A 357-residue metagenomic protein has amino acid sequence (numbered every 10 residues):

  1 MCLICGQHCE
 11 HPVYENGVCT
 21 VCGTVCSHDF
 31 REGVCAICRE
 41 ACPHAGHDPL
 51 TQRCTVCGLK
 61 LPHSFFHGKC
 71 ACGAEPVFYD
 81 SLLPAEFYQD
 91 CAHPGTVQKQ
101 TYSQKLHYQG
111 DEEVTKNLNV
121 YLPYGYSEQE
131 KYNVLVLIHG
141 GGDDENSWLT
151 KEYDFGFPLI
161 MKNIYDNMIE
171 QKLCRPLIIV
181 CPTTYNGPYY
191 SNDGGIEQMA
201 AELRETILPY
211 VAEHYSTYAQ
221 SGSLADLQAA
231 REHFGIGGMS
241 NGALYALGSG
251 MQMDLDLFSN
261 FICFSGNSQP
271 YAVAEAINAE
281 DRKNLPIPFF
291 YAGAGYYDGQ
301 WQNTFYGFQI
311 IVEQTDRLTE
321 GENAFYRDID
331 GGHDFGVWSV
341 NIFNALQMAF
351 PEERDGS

Functional and structural regions predicted by a protein language model:
M1-P76: Extracellular adhesion/carbohydrate-binding repeat motifs centered on closely spaced tryptophans
V77-S357: Non-catalytic cap/lid and distal C-terminal segments of serine-dependent acyl enzymes
